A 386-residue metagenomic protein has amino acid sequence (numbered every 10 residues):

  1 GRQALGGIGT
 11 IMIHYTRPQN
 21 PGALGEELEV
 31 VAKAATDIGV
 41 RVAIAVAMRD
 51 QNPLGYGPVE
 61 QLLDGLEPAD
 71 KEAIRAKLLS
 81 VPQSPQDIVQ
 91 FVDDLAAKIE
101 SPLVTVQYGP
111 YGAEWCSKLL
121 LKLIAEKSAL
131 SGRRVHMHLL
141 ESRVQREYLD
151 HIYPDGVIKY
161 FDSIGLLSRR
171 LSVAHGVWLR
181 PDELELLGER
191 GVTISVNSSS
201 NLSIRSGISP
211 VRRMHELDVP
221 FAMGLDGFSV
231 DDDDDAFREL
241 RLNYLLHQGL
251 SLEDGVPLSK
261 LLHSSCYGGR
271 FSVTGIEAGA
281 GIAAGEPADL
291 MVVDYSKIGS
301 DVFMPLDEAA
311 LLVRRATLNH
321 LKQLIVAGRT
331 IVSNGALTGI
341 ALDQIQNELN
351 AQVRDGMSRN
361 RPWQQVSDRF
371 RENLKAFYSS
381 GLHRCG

Functional and structural regions predicted by a protein language model:
G1-E27, P110-L120, N373-L374: Divalent metal-binding segments
G7, A35, Y108, H138 (+9 more regions): Divalent metal-coordination and catalytic microenvironments
R17, M48-D50, G112-E114, E141-R143 (+3 more regions): Active-site-proximal loop/turn and secondary-structure-junction residues that shape catalytic pockets, frequently
L24-A174: Metal-coordinating catalytic core of metallo-dependent amide/deamination hydrolases
L54-G57, L120, R143-D155, E183-G188 (+5 more regions): Histidine/acidic-residue-rich catalytic or RNA/ligand-binding cores of hydrolases and nuclease-related proteins
S128-R134, L166-R169, L186-S195, E216-F221 (+1 more regions): Glycine-enriched alpha-helix->loop->beta-strand junction motifs that scaffold or abut catalytic
S163-R170, R212-K297: His/Asp/Glu-enriched, well-ordered alpha-helical/loop segment that forms or immediately abuts the divalent-metal
S265-G386: Active-site microenvironment of metallo-dependent hydrolases
